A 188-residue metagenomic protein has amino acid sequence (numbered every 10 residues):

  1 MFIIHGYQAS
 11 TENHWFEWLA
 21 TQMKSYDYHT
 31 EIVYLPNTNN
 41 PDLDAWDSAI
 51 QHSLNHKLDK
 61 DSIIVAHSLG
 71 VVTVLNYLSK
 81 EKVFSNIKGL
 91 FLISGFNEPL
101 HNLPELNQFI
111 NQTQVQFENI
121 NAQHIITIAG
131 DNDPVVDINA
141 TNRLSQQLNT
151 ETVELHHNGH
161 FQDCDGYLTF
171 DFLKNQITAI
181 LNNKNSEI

Functional and structural regions predicted by a protein language model:
M1-K60: Active-site catalytic motif of lipid deacylating hydrolases and related acyltransferases
G6, L35-T38, L90-L100: Active-site nucleophile loop of the alpha/beta-hydrolase fold
Y28-E31, Q146-Q162: Catalytic histidine neighborhood in serine/cysteine hydrolases with alpha/beta-hydrolase-type architecture
P41-D42, N158-D171: Catalytic histidine-centered segment of alpha/beta-hydrolase-like enzymes
V65-V74: Gly/Ala-rich beta-loop-alpha elbow adjacent to hydrolase catalytic centers
N121, I126-A129, D133: Short beta-strand/loop motif that positions the catalytic acidic residue of the alpha/beta-hydrolase fold
P134-A140: Conserved alpha/beta-hydrolase "acid-adjacent" motif
G166-I188: Catalytic active-site module of serine/aspartate enzymes centered on a nucleophile-bearing elbow/loop
